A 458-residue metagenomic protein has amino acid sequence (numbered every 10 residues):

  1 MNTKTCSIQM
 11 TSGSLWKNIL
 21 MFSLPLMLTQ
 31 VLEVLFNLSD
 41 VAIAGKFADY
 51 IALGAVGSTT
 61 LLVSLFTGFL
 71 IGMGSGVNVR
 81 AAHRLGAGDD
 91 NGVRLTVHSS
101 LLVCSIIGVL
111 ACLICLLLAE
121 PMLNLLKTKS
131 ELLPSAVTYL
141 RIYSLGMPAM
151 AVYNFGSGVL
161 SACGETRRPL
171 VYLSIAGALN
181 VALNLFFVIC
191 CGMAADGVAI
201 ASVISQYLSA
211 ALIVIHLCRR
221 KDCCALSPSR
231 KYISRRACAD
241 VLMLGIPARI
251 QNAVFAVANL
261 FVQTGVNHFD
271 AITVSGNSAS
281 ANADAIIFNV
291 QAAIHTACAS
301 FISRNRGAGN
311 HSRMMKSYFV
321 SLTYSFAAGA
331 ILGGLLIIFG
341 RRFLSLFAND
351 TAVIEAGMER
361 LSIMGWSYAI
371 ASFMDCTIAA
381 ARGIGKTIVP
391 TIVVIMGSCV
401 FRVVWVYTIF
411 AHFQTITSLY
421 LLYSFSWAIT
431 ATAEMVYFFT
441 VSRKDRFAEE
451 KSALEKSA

Functional and structural regions predicted by a protein language model:
M1-S23, A81-P148, C190-I246, I302-S367 (+1 more regions): Short alpha-helical transmembrane segments in multi-pass integral membrane proteins
M10-F47, L61-G76, R80, S105-C112 (+5 more regions): N-terminal transmembrane alpha-helices
M21-D40, I142, Y153, A176 (+5 more regions): Transmembrane helical elements of multi-pass membrane transporters/channels
L26, Q30, A42, V79 (+15 more regions): Transmembrane alpha-helix boundary and packing residues in multipass membrane permease domains and related
L35-G54, L123-S130, F186-M193, R249 (+4 more regions): Helix-terminus/linker motif at the lipid-water interface of multi-pass membrane proteins
A44-S64, E131-S135, A195-D196, A237-L244 (+5 more regions): Interfacial/gating helices of multi-pass transporter permease domains
L53-L113, M150-P169, Q263, G276-G334 (+2 more regions): Small-residue-rich hydrophobic transmembrane alpha-helices
G74, Y143-S161, P169-N180, V198-I213 (+4 more regions): Short runs within selected transmembrane alpha-helices of multi-pass transporters and secretion channels
